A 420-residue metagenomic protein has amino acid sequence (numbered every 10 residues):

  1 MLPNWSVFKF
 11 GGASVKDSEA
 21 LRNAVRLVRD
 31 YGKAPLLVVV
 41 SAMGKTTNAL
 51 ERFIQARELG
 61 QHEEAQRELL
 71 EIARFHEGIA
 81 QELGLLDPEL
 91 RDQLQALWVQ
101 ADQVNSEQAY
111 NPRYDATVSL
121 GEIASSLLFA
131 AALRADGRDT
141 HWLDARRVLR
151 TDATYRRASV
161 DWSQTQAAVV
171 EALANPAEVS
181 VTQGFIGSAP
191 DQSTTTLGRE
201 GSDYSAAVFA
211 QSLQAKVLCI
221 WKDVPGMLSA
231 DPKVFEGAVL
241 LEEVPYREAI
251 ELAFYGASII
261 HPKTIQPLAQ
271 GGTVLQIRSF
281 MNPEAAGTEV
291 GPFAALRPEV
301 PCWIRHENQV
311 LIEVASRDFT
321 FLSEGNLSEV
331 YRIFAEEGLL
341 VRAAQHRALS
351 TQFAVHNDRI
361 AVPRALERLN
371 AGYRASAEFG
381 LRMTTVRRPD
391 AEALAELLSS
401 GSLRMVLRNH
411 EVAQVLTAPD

Functional and structural regions predicted by a protein language model:
M1-S258, I265: Nucleotide/pyrophosphate-binding catalytic subdomain
W5-S6, P35-V38, E77, D139-H141 (+13 more regions): Structural motif
A42-G44, V224-G226, S279-E284, A294 (+1 more regions): Glycine-rich beta-alpha junction loops
D136, G271, E337: Conserved dinucleotide-binding and phosphotransfer motif residues
L173-A189, L252-I277, E313-L327, A377-S399: Electropositive, surface-exposed helix/loop patches at the edges of structured domains that serve as adaptable
E243-G291, L296-E299, I304-Q309: A conserved active-site cap/scaffold subdomain adjacent to cofactor or substrate pockets
A286-D420: A conserved regulatory-domain signal marking ACT and ACT-like small-molecule sensing domains and adjacent regulatory
